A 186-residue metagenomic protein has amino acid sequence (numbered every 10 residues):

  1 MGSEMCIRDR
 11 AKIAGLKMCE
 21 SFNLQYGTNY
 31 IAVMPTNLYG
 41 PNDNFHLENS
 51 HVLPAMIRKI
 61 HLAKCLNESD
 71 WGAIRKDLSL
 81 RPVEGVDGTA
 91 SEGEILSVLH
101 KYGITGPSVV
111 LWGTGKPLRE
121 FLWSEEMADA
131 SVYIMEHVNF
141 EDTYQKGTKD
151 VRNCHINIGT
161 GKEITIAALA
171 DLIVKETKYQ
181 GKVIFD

Functional and structural regions predicted by a protein language model:
M1-I7: Short, small-residue-biased leader/transition segments that mark boundaries at the very start of proteins
G2, Y26-G27, T143: Phosphate-handling active-site elements
R8-T36, V52-E68, G72: Active-site Tyr-X1-5-Lys
M34-L38, L111-W112: A short small-residue
L38-G40, M127: Conserved sequence/active-site signature of Rossmann-fold short-chain dehydrogenase/reductase
F45-H46: Active-site loop immediately N-terminal to the catalytic Tyr-X3-Lys motif of short-chain dehydrogenase/reductase
L62-D186: C-terminal substrate-binding subdomain of Rossmann-fold SDR/epimerase-dehydratase oxidoreductases
